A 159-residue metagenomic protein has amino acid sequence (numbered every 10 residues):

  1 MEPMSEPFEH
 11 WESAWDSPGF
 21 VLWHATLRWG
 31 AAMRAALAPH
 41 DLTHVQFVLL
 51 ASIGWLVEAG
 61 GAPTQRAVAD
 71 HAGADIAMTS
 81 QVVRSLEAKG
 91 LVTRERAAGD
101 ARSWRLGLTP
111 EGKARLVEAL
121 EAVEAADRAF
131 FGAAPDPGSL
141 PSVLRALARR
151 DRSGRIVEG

Functional and structural regions predicted by a protein language model:
M1-H40, K89, G138, G159: N-terminal leader segment of winged-helix/HTH proteins
P18-L37, L116-D151: Hydrophobic alpha-helical core bundles mediating ligand binding, dimerization, or RNAP-core interactions
L27-D75: N-terminal helix-turn-helix DNA-binding core of bacterial DNA-binding proteins
A51, G60-A74, G99-A101, L116-A119 (+2 more regions): Short, structured secondary-structure boundary patches
G60, R149-G159: Short, charged, intrinsically disordered terminal tails
Q65, V83-R84: Short, hydrophobic-biased segments on the C-terminal half of alpha helices that form "recognition helices"
R84-S142: Charged, amphipathic alpha-helical coiled-coil/dimerization segments
